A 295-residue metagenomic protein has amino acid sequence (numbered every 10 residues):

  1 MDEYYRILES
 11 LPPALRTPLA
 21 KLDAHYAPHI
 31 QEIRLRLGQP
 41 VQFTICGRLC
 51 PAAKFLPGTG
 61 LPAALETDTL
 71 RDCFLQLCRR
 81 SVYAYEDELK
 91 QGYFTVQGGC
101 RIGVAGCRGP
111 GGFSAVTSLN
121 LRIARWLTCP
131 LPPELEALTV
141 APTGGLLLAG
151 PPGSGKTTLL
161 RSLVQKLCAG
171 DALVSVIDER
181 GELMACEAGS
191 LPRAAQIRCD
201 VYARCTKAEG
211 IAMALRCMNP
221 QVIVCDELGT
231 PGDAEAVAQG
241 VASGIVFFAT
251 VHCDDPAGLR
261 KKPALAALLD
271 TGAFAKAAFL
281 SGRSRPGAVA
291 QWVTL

Functional and structural regions predicted by a protein language model:
M1-Q97: N-terminal accessory targeting/assembly segments
R80-T143: P-loop NTP-binding catalytic core
G109-S114, K276-L295: Conserved P-loop NTPase
L148: Hydrophobic anchor at the beta1->P-loop junction of P-loop NTPases
K156: Conserved lysine of the Walker
L159, L163: Hydrophobic positions on the alpha1 helix immediately C-terminal to the Walker A/P-loop
L167-A214: P-loop NTPase switch/communication element
M218-P220, V224-G282: Conserved P-loop NTPase nucleotide-binding/switch module
